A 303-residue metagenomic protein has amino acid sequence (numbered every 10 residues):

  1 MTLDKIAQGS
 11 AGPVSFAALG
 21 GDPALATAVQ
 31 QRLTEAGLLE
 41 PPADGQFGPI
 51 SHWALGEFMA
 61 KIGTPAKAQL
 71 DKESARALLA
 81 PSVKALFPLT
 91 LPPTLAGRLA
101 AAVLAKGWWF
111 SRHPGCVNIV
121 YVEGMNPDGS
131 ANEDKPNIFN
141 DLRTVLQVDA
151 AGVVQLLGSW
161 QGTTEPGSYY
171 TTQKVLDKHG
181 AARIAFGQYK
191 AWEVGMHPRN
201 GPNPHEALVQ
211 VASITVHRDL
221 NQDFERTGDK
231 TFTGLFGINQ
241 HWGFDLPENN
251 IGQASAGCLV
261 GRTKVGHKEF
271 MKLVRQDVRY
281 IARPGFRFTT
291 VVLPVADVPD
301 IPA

Functional and structural regions predicted by a protein language model:
M1-G45: Acidic, Ser/Thr/Pro/Gly-enriched interdomain connector segments
L55: Conserved hydrophobic/aromatic packing and binding residues within compact polymer-binding modules
A60, L78-N250, G266-V278, R283-I301: Cell wall/extracellular polymer interaction/catalysis modules
K61-P65: Short capping motifs at secondary-structure boundaries
I251-S255: Short glycine-enriched loop/turn motifs at secondary-structure junctions
